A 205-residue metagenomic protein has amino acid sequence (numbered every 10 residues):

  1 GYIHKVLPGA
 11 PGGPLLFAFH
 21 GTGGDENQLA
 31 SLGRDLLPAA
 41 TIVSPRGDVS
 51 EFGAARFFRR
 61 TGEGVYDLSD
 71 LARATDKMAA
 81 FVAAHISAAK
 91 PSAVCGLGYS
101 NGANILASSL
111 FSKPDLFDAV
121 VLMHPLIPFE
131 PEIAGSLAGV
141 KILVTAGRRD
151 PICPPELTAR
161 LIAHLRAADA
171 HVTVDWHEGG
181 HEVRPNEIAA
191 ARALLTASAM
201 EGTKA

Functional and structural regions predicted by a protein language model:
G1-P91: Serine-hydrolase catalytic machinery in alpha/beta-hydrolase-like enzymes
E26, G102-A103: Catalytic nucleophile loop
P45-D48, V121-F129: Active-site nucleophile loop of the alpha/beta-hydrolase fold
A89-Y99: Alpha/beta-hydrolase fold nucleophile elbow
C95, A119-V121: Residue in the alpha/beta-hydrolase core beta-strand immediately N-terminal to the catalytic nucleophile
A103-P114, V120: Short glycine-enriched nucleophile-adjacent loop and the immediately C-terminal alpha-helix near the catalytic center
L143-A146, D150: Short beta-strand/loop motif that positions the catalytic acidic residue of the alpha/beta-hydrolase fold
E156-A205: C-terminal catalytic histidine-bearing segment of alpha/beta-hydrolase fold enzymes
